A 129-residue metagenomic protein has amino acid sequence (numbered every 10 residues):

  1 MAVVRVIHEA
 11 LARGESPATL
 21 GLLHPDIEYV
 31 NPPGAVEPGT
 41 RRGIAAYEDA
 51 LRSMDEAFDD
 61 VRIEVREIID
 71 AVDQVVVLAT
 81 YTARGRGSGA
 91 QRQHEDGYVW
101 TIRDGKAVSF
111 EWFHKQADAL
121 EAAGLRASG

Functional and structural regions predicted by a protein language model:
M1-D26, R126: Short acidic-aromatic low-complexity motifs
P17-D73: A solvent-exposed, acidic/Ser-Thr-rich amphipathic alpha-helical stretch
T40-R41, G87-A90, D118-G124: A short, polar/proline- and glycine-enriched secondary-structure boundary/capping micro-motif
E56-A57, A83-Q93: Short, cysteine-centered beta-strand-loop-beta hairpins and adjacent loop/turn segments enriched in charged/polar
I63-I69, T82-A83, E95-T101, E111: Hydrophobic/aromatic beta-strand elements that line small-molecule binding cavities or substrate pockets in beta-rich
V72-Y81: A short hydrophobic beta-strand element
G97-E121: Short beta-strand edge/turn micro-motifs at domain boundaries
